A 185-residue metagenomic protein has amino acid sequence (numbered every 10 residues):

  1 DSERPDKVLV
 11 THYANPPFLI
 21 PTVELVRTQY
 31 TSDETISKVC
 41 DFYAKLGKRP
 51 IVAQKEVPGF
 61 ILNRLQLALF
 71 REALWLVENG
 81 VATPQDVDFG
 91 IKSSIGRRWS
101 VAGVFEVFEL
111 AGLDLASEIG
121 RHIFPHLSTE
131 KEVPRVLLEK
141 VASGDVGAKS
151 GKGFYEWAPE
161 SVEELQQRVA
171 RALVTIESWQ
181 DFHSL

Functional and structural regions predicted by a protein language model:
D1-N63: Rossmann-fold dinucleotide-binding core
P21-T22, L69-A73, E118-I123: A general alpha-helix detector
E24, E72, E106-E109: Acidic-residue sensor for enzyme active/binding pockets
K45, L62, Q66-E72, G96: Structural/interface elements that position substrates and couple domains in central-metabolism enzymes
K45-V52, N79, P84-L185: NAD(P)-dependent Rossmann-like dehydrogenase/reductase catalytic/cofactor-binding core
L67, V77-N79: AAA+ ATPase "lid" subdomain C-terminal helix
